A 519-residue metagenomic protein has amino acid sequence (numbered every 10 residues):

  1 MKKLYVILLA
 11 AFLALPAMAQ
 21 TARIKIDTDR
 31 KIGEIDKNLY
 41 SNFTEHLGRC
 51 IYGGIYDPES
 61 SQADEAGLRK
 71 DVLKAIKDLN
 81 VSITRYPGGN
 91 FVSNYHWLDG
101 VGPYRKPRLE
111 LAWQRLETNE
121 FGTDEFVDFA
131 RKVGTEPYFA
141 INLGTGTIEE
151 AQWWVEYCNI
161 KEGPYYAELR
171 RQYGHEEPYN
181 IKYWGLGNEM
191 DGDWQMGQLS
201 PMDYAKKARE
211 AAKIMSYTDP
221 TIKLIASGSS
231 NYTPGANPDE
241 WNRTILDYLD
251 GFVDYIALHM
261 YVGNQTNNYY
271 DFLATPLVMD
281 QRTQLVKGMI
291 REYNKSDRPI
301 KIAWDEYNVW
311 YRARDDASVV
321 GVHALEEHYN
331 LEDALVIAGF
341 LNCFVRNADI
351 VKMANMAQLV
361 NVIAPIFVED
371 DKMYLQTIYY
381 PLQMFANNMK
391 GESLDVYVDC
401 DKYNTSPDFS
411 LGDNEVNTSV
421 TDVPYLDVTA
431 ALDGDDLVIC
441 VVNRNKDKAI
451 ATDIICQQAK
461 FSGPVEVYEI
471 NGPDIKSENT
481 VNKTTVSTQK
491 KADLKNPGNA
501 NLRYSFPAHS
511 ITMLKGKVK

Functional and structural regions predicted by a protein language model:
M1-T21: Bacterial Sec-dependent N-terminal signal peptides
M18-D239, D247-Y255, M279-D280, Q284-A313 (+1 more regions): Non-catalytic accessory regions flanking glycosidase/transglycosidase catalytic cores in CAZymes
Y232-T233, L246, V253-A274: Long, well-ordered, tryptophan-enriched scaffold segments
N242: Active-site substrate-binding loop specific to GH73 endo-beta-N-acetylglucosaminidase modules in bacterial autolysins
